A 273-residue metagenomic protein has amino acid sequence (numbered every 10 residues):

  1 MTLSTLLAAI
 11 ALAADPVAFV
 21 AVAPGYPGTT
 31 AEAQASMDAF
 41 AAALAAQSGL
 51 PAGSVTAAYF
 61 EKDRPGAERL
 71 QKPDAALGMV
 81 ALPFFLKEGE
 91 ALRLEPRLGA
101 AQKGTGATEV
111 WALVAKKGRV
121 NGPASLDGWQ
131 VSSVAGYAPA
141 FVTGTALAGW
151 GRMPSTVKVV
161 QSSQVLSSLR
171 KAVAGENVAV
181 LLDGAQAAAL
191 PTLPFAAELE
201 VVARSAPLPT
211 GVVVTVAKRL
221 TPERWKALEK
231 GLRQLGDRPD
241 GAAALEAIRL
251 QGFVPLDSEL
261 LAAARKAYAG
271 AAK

Functional and structural regions predicted by a protein language model:
L3-P16: Hydrophobic alpha-helical targeting segments used for export or membrane insertion
D15-L86: Extracytoplasmic small-molecule ligand-binding "clamshell" domains of the periplasmic binding protein/Venus flytrap
D15-Y26, T30, L98-L113, F195-L235 (+1 more regions): Periplasmic-binding protein-like
V22-Q47, G106-R170, A174, A185 (+1 more regions): Bilobed "Venus flytrap"/periplasmic-binding protein-like clamshell domains and structurally analogous long
V55-E68, V157-R170, P209: Short helix-initiation/N-cap motifs at beta->coil->alpha
E61, P65-S125, A138-P139: Acidic, polar ligand-binding/catalytic clefts
M79-L92, K171-L199: A ligand-binding cleft/hinge motif common to bilobed small-molecule-binding domains
L82-F85, K116-R119, G136, G184-Q186 (+2 more regions): Solvent-exposed coil/turn segments that connect beta secondary-structure elements in extracytoplasmic/periplasmic
